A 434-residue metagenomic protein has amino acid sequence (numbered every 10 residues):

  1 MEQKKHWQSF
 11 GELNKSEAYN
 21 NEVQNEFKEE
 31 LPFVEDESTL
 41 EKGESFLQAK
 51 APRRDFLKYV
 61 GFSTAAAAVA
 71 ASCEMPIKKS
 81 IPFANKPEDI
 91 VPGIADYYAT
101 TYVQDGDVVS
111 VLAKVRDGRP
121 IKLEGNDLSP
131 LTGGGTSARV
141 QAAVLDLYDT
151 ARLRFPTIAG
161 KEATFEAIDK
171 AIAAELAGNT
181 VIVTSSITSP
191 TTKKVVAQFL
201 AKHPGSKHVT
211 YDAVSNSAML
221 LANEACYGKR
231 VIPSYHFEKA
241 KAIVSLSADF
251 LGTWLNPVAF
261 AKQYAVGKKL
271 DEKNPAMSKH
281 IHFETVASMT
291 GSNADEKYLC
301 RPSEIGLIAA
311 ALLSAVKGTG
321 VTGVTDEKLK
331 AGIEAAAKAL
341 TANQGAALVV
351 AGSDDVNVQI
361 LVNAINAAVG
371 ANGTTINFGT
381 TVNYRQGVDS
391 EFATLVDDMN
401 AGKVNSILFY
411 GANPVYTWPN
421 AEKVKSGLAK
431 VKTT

Functional and structural regions predicted by a protein language model:
M1-L307, A311-E327, E334, Y410: N-terminal export/assembly segments and adjacent metallocofactor-ligating motifs of anaerobic energy-metabolism
A174-V181, A342-L348, K403-S406, A429-V431: Short, surface-exposed connector motifs at secondary-structure boundaries
T192-V196, P257-V258, Q359-V362, D389 (+1 more regions): Conserved strand-to-helix beginnings and helix N-cap segments that scaffold or border functional pockets
V214-A218, N383-Y384, P414-Y416: Short acidic loop-to-helix transition motifs that present clustered carboxylates
T253, V415-W418: Short, solvent-exposed loop/turn segments at secondary-structure junctions
E296-N400: Active-site phosphate/pyrophosphate-binding segments
V404-V415: Short acidic, glycine-rich surface-loop motifs adjacent to enzyme active sites
A421-T434: Phosphate/diphosphate-binding loops
